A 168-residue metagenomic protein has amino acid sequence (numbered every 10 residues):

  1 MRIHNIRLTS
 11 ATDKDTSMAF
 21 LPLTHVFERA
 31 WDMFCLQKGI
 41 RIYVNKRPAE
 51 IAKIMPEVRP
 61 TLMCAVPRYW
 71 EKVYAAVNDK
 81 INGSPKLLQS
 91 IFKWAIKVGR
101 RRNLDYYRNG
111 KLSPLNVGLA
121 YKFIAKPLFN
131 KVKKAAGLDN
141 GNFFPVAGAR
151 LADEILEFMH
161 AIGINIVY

Functional and structural regions predicted by a protein language model:
M1-T16, L23-K126, N165: Conserved AMP-binding/adenylation subdomain of ANL enzymes
K14-F20, N140, F144: Alpha-helical hydrophobic/aromatic positions enriched in membrane-embedded helices and signal peptides
A120-Y168: Conserved AMP-binding/adenylate-forming
